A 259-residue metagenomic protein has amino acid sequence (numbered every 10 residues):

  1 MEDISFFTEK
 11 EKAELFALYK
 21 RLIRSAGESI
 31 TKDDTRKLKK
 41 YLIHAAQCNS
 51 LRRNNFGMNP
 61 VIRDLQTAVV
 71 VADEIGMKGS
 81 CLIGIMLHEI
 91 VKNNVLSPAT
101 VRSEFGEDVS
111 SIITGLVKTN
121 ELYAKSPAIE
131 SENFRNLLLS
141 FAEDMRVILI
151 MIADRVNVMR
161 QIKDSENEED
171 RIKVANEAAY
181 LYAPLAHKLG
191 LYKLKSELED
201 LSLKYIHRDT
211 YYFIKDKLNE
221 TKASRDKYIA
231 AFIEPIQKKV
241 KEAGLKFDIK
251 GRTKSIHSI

Functional and structural regions predicted by a protein language model:
M1-I259: Active-site helical microenvironments for divalent-metal-assisted chemistry
